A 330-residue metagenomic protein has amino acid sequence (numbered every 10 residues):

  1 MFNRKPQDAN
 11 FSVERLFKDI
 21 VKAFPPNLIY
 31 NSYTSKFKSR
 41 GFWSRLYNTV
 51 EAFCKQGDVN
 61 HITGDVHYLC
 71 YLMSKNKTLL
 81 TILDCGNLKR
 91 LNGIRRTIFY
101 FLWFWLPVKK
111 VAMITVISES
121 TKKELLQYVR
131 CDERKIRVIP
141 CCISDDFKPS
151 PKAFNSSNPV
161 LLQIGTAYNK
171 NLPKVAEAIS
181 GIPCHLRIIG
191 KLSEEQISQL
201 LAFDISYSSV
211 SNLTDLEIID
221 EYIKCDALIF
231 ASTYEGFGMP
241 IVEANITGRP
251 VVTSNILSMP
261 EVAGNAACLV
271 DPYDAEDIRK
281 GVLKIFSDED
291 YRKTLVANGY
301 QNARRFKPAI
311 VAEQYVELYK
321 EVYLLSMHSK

Functional and structural regions predicted by a protein language model:
M1-C70, Y207: Active-site donor-binding segments of glycosyltransferases and PAPS-dependent sulfotransferases
I94-I114: Membrane-proximal helix-turn-helix segments that form the acceptor-binding/catalytic region of lipid-linked
S120, C142: Carbohydrate-associated surface elements
F154-K170, A176-G181, R187: Conserved donor-binding/catalytic core segment of Leloir-type glycosyltransferases
G190, Q196-I219: Nucleotide-activated donor-binding/catalytic signature segment of Leloir-type glycosyltransferases, i.e., the conserved
T233: Aromatic "clamp/platform" in nucleotide-sugar-dependent glycosyltransferases that forms part of the donor/acceptor
I241, P250-T253: Short hydrophobic beta-strand element within catalytic cores of glycosyltransferases and related nucleotide-activated
T253, C268-A275, V282-E289: Conserved acidic donor-binding segment of nucleotide-sugar-dependent glycosyltransferases
